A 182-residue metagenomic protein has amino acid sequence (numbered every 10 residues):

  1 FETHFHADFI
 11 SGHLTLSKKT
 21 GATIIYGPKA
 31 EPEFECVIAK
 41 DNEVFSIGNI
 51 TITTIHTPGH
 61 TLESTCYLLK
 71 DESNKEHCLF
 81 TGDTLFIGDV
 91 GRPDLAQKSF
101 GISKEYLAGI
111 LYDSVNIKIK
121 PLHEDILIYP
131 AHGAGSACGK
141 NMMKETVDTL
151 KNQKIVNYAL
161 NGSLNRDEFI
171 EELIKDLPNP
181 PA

Functional and structural regions predicted by a protein language model:
F1, C78-F80, F86, Y129: Residue-level marker for buried hydrophobic side chains located in beta-strands that build the well-ordered beta-sheet
F1-P58, K70, K75-H77: Active-site HxH/HxHxD metal-binding segment of metal-dependent hydrolases
F5, K29-A30, T61, T84 (+2 more regions): Active-site metal-binding loops of divalent metal-dependent hydrolases
F34, G88-V90, S136-K140: Short, well-ordered, mixed-charge alpha-helical segments that flank or form enzyme active sites
T65-L69: Short beta-strand scaffold segments in enzyme catalytic cores
V90-K98: A short, charged helix-loop
I102, Y106-A182: Accessory terminal helices/loops
